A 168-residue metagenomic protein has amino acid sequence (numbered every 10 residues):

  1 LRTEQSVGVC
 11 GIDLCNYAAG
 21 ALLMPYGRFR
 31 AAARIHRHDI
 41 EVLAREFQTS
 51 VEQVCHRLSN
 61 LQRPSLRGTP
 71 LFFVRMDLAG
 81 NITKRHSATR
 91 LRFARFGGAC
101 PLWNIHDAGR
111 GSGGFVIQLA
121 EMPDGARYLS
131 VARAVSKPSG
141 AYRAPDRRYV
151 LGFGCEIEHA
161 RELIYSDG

Functional and structural regions predicted by a protein language model:
L1-G168: Conserved binding/catalytic microenvironments
